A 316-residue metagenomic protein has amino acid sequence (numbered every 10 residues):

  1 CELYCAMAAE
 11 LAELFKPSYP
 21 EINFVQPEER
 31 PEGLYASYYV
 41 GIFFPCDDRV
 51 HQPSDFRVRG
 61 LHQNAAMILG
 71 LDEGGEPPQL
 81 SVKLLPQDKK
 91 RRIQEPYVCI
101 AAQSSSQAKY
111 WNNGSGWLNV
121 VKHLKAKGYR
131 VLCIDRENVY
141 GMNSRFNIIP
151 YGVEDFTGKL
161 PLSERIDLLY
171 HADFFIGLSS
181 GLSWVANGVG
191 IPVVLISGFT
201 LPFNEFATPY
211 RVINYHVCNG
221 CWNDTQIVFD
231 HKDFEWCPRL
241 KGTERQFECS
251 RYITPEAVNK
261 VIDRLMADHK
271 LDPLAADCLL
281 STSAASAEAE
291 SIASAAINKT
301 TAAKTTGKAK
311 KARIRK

Functional and structural regions predicted by a protein language model:
C1-A284, A289, A293-A296, T300-K304 (+1 more regions): Catalytic machinery of carbohydrate-active enzymes, primarily nucleotide-sugar-dependent glycosyltransferases
